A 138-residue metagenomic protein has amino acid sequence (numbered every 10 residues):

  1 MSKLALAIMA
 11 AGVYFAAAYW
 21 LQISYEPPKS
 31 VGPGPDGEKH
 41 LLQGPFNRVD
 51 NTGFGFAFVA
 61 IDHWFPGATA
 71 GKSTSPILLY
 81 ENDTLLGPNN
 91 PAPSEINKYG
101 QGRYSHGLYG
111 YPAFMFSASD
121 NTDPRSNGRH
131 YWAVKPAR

Functional and structural regions predicted by a protein language model:
M1-L4: Positively charged n-region of N-terminal signal peptides that target proteins for export
A7, V13-R138: Extracellular polysaccharide-degrading/modifying enzymes targeting complex plant/algal/animal polysaccharides
